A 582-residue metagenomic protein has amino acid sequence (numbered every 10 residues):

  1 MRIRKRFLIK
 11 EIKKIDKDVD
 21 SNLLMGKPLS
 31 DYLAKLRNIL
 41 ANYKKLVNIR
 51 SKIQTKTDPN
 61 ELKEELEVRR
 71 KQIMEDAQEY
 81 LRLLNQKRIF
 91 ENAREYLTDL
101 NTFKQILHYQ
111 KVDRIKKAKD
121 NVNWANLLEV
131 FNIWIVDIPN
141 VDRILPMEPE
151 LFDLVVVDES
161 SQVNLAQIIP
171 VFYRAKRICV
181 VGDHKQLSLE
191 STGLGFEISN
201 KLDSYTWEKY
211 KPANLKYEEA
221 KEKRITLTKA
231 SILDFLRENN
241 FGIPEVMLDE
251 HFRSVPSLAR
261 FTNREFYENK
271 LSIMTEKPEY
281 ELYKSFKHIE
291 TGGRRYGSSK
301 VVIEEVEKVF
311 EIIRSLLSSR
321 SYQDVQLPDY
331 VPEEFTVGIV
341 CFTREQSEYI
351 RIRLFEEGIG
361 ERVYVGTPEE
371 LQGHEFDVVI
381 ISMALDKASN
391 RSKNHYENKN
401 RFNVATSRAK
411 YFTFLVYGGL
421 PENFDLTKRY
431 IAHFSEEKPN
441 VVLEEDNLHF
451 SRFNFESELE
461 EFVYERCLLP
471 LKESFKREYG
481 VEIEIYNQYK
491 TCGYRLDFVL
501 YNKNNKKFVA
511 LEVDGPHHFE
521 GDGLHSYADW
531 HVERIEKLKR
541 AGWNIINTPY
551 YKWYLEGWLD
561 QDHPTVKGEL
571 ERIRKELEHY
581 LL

Functional and structural regions predicted by a protein language model:
R4-L151: Conserved helicase NTPase catalytic core signature
V112-F266: ASCE P-loop NTPase helicase motor core
F131, I225, S298-I312, T343-Q346 (+3 more regions): Phosphate/oxyanion-binding active-site loops and adjacent basic polyanion-contact surfaces
A166-K209, R260, S272-E307, Y417-G418 (+2 more regions): Metal-dependent catalytic core segments for phosphate chemistry
G195-V246, L354, A388-Y486, G557-L582: Helicase C-terminal subdomain and adjacent C-terminal extension
E265-I352: Conserved helicase/translocase motor-coupling segment
S315-S407, F412, V416-D425, R429-E445: Conserved helicase C-terminal RecA-like lobe
R495-E533, Y550-L555: Short beta-strand-loop-alpha-helix junction that forms the active-site gateway of nucleic-acid-processing nucleases
